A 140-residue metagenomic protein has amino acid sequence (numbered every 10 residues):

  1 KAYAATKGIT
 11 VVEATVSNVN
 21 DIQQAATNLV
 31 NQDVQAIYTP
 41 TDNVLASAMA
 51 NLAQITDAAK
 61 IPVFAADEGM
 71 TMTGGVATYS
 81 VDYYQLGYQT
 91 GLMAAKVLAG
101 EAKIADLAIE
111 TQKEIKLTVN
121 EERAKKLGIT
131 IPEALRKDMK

Functional and structural regions predicted by a protein language model:
K1-K140: Short hydrophobic alpha-helices and adjacent helix-cap/hinge residues
